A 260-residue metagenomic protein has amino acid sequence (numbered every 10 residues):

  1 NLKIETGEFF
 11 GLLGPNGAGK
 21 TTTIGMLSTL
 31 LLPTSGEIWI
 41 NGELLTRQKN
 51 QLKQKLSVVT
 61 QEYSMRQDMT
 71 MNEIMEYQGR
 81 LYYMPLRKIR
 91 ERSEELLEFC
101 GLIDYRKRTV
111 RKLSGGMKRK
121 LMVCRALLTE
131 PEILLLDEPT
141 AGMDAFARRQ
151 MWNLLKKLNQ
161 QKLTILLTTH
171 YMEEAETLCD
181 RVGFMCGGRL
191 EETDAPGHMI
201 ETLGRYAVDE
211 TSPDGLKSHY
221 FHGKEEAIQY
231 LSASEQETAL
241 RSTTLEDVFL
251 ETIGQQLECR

Functional and structural regions predicted by a protein language model:
G36-R47, Q51-L52: Conserved ABC transporter NBD signature motif
E76, R80, R87-Y105: Conserved ABC ATPase "signature" region
T109-L113: Conserved ABC ATPase signature
V123: Hydrophobic anchor residue at the start of the ABC signature
E130: Conserved catalytic motifs of ABC-family nucleotide-binding domains
L134-D137: Catalytic Walker B motif of ABC-type/P-loop ATPase nucleotide-binding domains
Q150-A227, S232-A233: ABC transporter nucleotide-binding domain
